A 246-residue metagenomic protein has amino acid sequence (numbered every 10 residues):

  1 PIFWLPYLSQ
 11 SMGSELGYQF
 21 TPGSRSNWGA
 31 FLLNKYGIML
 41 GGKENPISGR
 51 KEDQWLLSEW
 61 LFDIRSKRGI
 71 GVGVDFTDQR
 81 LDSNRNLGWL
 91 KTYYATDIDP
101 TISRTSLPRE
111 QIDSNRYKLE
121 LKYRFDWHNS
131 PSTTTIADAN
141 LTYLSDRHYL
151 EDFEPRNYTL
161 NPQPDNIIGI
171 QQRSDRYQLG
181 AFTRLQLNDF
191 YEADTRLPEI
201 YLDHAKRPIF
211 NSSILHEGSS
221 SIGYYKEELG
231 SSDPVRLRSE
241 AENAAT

Functional and structural regions predicted by a protein language model:
P1-T246: Outer-membrane beta-barrel proteins and related beta-barrel translocases across Gram-negative bacteria
